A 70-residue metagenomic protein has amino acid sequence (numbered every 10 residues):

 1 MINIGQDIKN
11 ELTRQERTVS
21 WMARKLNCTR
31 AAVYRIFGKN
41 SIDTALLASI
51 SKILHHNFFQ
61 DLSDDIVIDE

Functional and structural regions predicted by a protein language model:
M1-W21: A short, Lys/Arg-rich alpha-helix, primarily the initiator
N10, R24, R35: DNA-binding alpha-helical recognition surfaces that contact promoter or target DNA
T13, G38-K39, K52: Residue-level detection of the helix-turn-helix DNA-binding "recognition helix"
N27-I42: Recognition helix of helix-turn-helix/homeodomain-like DNA-binding domains that insert into the DNA major groove
A45-D61: DNA major-groove recognition helix of helix-turn-helix/homeodomain DNA-binding modules
D61-E70: Short amphipathic recognition helices of helix-turn-helix/homeodomain-type DNA-binding modules
